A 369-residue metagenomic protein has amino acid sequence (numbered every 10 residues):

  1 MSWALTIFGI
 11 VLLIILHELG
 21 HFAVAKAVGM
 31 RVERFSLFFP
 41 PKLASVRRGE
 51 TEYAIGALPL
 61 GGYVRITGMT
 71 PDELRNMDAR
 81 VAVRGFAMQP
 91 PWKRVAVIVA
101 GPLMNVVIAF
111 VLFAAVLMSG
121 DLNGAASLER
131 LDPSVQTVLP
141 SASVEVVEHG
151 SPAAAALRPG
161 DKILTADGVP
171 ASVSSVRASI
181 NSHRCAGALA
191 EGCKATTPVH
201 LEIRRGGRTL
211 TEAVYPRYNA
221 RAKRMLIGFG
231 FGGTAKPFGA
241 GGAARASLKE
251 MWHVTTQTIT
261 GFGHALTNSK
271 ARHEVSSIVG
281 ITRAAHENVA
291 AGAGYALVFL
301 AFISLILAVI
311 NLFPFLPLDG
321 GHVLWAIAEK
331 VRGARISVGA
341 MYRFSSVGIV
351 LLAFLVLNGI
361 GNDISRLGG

Functional and structural regions predicted by a protein language model:
M1-T6, A87-I108, G369: Membrane-entry signal-anchor segments at the cytosolic-membrane interface, especially the N-terminal signal anchor
S2-V81, I303, I310-R332: Small-residue-rich helix-interface/hinge motifs
F35, G56-Y63, T70, V95 (+8 more regions): Hydrophobic alpha-helical segments of integral membrane proteins, encompassing both true transmembrane helices
L74-W92, M104-K270, V275: PDZ peptide-recognition modules
A96-M104, T282-V298, M341-S345: Alpha-helical membrane-interface segments at transmembrane helix boundaries
G294-V309: Small-residue-enriched transmembrane helix starts and helix-helix packing motifs in multi-pass inner-membrane proteins
G333-V350: Interfacial loop-to-transmembrane junctions
N358-G369: Juxtamembrane boundary at the C-terminal end of a transmembrane helix
